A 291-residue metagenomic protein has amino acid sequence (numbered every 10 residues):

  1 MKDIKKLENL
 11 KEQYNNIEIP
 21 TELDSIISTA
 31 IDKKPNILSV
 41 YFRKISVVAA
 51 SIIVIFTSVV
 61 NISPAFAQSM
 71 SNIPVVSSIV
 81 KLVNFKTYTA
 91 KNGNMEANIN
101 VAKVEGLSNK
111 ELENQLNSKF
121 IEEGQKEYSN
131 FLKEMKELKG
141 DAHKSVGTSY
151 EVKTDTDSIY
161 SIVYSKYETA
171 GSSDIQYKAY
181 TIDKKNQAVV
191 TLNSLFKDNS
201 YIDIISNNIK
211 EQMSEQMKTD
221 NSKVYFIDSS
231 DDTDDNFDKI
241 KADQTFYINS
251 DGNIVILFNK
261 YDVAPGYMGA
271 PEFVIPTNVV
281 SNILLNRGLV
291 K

Functional and structural regions predicted by a protein language model:
M1-N16: N-terminal targeting leaders characterized by basic, low-complexity, disordered sequences that direct proteins
I4, N36-I37: Helix-centric, low-specificity signal for extended rod-like, repetitive segments
N9-Q13, I26-T29, L38-V48, F56-K291: Compositionally biased intrinsically disordered regions enriched in Thr/Gly
